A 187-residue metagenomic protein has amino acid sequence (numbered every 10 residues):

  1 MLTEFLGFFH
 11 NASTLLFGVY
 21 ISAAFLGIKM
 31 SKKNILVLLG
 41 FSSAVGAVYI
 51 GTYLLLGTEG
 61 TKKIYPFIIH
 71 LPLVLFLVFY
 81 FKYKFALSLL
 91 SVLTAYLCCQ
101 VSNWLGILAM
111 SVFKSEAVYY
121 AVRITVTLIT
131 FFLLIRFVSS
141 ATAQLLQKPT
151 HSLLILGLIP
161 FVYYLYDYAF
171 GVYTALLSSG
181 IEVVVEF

Functional and structural regions predicted by a protein language model:
M1-L15, G60: Hydrophobic transmembrane alpha-helical segments in integral membrane proteins
L16-I35, V48-L177: Juxtamembrane segments at transmembrane-helix boundaries in multi-pass signal-transduction membrane proteins
L39-Y49: A "functional boundary" signal
L176-F187: Short, intrinsically disordered, charge-balanced linker/junction segments flanking boundaries in proteins
